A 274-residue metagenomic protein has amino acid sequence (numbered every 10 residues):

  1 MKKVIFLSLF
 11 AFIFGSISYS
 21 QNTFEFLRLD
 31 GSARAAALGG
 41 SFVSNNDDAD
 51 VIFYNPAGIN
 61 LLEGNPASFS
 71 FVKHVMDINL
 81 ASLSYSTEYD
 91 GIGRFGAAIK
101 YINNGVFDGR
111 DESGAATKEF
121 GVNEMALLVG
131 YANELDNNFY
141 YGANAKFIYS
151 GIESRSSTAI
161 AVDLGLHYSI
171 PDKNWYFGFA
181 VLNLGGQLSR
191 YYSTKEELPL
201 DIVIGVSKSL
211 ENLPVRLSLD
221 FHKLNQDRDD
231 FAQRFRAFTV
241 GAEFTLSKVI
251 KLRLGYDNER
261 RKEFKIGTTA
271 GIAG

Functional and structural regions predicted by a protein language model:
M1-V4, N137: Positively charged n-region of N-terminal signal peptides that target proteins for export
V4-G15: Sec-dependent N-terminal signal peptides
G15-Q21: Bacterial Sec-dependent signal peptides at the C-terminal "C-region" and cleavage site
Q21-N45, G64-P66, V72, N79-G274: Outer-membrane beta-barrel porins/channels
D50-I59: N-terminal periplasmic accessory domains that precede and gate Gram-negative outer-membrane beta-barrel machines
N60, V75: Glycine-rich nucleotide phosphate-binding loop and flanking beta-alpha elements of Rossmann-like dinucleotide-binding
